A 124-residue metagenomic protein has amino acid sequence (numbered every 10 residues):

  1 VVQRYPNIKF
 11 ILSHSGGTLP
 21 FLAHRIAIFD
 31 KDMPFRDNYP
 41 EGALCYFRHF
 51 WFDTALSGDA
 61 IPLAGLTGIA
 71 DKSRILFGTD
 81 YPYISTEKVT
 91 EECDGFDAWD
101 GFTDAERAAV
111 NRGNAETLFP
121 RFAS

Functional and structural regions predicted by a protein language model:
V2-L76, A123: Catalytic pocket-lining loop regions of alpha/beta-barrel enzymes, especially the amidohydrolase/enolase/GH5 lineages
I8, T18, F52, A60-L76 (+1 more regions): Mid-to-C-terminal alpha-helical segments outside catalytic/metal-binding sites
